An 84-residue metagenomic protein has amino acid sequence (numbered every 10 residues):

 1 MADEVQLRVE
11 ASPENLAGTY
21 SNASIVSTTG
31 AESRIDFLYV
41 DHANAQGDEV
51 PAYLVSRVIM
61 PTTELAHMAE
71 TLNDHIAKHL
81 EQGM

Functional and structural regions predicted by a protein language model:
M1-M84: Positively charged, low-complexity terminal tracts and the immediately adjacent first secondary-structure elements
